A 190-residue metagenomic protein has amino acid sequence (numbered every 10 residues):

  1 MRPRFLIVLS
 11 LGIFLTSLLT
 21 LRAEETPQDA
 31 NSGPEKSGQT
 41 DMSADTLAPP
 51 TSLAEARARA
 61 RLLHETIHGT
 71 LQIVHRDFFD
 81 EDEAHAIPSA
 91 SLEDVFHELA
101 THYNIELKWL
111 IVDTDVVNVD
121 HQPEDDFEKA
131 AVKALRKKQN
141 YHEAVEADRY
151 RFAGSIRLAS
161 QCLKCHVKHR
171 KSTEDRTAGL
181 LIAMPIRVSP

Functional and structural regions predicted by a protein language model:
M1-E24: Sec-dependent N-terminal signal peptides
T20-R157, S172-P190: Extracytoplasmic c-type cytochrome modules immediately beyond a signal peptide or single-pass transmembrane anchor
L158-H169: The canonical Cys-X-X-Cys-His
